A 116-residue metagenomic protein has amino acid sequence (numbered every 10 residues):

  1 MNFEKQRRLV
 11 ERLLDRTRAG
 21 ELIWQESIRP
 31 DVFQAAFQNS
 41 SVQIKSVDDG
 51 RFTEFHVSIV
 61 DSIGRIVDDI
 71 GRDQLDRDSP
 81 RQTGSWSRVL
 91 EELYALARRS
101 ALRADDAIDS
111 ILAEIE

Functional and structural regions predicted by a protein language model:
M1-R51, I70-S85, E91-E92, A107-E116: Negatively charged, low-complexity tracts enriched in Asp/Glu with abundant Ser/Thr
A36, S58-V60: A generic structural motif
D49, S62-G64: Residue-level signature for short turns and capping positions that connect secondary-structure elements
F52-V57: Structural motif
G64-I70: Surface-exposed loop/edge segments in extracytoplasmic proteins
